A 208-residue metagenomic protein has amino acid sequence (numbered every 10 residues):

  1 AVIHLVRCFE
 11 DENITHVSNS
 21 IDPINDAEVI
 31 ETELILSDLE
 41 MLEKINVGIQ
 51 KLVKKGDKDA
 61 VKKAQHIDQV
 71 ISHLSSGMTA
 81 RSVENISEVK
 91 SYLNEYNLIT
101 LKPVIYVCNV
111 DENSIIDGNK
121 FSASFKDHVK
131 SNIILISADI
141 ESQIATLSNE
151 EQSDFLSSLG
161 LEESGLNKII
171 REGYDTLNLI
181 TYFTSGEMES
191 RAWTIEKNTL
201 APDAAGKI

Functional and structural regions predicted by a protein language model:
A1-V2, P103: Loop/turn-to-beta-strand initiation segments
I3, L42, N109: Conserved RecA-like P-loop NTPase ATPase core
H4-L34: Conserved P-loop NTPase nucleotide-binding/switch module
S20, A27, T32, L39 (+2 more regions): Amphipathic alpha-helical coiled-coil segments with heptad-repeat character
L39-I45: Conserved phosphoryl-transfer catalytic core
Q50-I208: C-terminal-of-GTPase-core extension/linker across diverse P-loop GTPases
